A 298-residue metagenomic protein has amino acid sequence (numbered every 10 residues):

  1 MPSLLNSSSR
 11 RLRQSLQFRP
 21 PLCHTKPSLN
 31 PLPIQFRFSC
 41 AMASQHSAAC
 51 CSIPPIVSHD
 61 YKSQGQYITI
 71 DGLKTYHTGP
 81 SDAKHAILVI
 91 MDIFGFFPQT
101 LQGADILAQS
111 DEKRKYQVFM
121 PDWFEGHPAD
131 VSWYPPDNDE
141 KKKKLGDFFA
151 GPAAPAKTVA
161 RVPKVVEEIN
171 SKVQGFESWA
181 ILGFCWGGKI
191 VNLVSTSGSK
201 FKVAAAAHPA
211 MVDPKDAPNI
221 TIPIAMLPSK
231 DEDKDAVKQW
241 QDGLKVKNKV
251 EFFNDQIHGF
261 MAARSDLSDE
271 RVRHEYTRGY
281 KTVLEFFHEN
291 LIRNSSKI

Functional and structural regions predicted by a protein language model:
P2-R13, P21-C23, P27, L32-I298: N-terminal cap/leader regions of alpha/beta-hydrolase-fold enzymes, predominantly small-molecule hydrolases
